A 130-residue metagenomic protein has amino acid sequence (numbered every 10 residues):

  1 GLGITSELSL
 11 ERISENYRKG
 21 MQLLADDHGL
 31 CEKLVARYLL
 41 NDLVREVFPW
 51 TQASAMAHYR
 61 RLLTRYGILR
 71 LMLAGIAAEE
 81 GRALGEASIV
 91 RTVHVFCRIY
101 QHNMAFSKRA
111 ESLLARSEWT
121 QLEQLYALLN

Functional and structural regions predicted by a protein language model:
G1-N130: Hydrophobic, aromatic-lined core segments that form the binding pocket/scaffold for planar heteroaromatic ligands
